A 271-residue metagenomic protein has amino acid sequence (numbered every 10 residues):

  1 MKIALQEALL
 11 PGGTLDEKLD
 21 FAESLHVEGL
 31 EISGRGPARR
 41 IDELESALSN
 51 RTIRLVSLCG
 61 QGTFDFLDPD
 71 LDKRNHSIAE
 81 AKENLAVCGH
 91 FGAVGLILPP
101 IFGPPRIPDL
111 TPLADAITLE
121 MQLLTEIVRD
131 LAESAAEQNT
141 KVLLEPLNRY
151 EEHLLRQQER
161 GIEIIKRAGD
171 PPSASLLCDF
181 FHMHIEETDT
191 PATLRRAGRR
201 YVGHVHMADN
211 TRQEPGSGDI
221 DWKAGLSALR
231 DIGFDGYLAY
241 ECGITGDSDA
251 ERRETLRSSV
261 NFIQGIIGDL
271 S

Functional and structural regions predicted by a protein language model:
M1-H26, A38, S49, G92-V94 (+3 more regions): Histidine-acidic metal/acid-base catalytic patches
L25-V27, V56-F64, P99-I101: Short, conserved active-site loops that position catalytic residues or coordinate cofactors/metal ions across diverse
E31, S57-C59, I97, L143 (+2 more regions): Conserved beta-strand positions in the central sheet of alpha/beta enzyme cores
E31-N50, P100-I107: Glycine-rich, proline-tolerant flexible connector loops at the mouths of alpha/beta enzymes
G34, L144, C178: Short loop/edge segments at beta-strand edges and connector loops that shape dinucleotide/nucleotide cofactor-binding
R40-S57, I117, T140, A239 (+2 more regions): Short acidic, glycine/proline-enriched helix-loop-strand junctions
Q61-D68, G103-R106, M207-R212, T245-G246: Conserved radical SAM core fold
L67, K73-S175, I185, L270: Active-site acidic/histidine proton-transfer and metal-coordination neighborhood in alpha/beta enzyme cores
